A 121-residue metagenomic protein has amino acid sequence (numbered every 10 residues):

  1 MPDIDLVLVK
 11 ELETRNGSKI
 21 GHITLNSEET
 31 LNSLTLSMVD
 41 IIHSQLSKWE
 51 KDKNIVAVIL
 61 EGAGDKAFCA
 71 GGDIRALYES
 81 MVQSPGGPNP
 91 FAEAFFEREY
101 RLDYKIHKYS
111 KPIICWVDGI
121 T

Functional and structural regions predicted by a protein language model:
M1-E61: Conserved CoA-thioester-binding segment of acyl-CoA-metabolizing enzymes
S33, G86, P90-E93, V117-I120: Alpha-helix capping and helix-loop boundary segments enriched in small/acidic/polar residues
Q45, R98-Y109: Catalytic-core regions built around general acid/base machinery
D52, G71, Y109-S110: Acidic-histidine catalytic/liganding microenvironments
E61-G62, V117: Short beta-strand/turn micro-motifs composed of small residues that flank or help shape donor/cofactor-binding pockets
G62-R101: Glycine- (often His-adjacent) and acidic-residue-rich active-site loop that binds/positions the CoA thioester
I106-T121: Glycine-rich beta-to-alpha active-site loop
